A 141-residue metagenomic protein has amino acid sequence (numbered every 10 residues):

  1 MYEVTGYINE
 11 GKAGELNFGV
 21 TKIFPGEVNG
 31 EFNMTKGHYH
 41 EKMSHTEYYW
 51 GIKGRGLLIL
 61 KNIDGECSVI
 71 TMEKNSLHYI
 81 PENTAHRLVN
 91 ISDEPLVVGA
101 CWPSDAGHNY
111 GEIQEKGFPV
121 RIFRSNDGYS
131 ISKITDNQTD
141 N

Functional and structural regions predicted by a protein language model:
M1-I70, I91-L96, C101-N141: Active-site region of the double-stranded beta-helix
L57, L77-H78, E82-R87, G107: Histidine-centered metal-chelating micro-motifs
S68-K74, H78: Charged, surface-exposed interaction regions in soluble eukaryotic proteins
